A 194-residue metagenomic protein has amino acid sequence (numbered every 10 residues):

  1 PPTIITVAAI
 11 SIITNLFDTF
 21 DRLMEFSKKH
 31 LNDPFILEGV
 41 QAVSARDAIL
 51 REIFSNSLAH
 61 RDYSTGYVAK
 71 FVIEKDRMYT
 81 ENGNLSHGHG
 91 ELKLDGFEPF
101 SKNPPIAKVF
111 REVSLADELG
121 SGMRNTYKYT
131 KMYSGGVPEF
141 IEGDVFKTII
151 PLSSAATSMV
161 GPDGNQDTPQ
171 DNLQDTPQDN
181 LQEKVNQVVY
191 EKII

Functional and structural regions predicted by a protein language model:
P1-I194: C-terminal regulatory or interaction extensions
